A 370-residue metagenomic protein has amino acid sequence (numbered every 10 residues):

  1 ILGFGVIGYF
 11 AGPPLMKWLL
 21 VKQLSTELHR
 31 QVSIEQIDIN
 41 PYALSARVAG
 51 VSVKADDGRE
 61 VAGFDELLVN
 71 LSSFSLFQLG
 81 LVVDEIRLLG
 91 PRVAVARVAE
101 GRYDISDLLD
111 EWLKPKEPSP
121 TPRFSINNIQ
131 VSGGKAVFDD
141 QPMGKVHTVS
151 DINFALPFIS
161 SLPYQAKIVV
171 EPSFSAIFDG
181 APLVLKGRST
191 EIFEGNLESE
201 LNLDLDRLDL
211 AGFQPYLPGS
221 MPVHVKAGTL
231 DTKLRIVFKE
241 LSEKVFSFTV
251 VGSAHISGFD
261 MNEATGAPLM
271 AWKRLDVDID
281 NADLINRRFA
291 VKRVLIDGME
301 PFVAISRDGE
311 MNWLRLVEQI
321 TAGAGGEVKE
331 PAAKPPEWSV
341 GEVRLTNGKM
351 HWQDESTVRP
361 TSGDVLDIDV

Functional and structural regions predicted by a protein language model:
I1-H29, E60, R92-V93, N196 (+3 more regions): N-terminal type II signal-anchor transmembrane helix that functions as the membrane-insertion/stop-transfer segment
T26-I34, T229: A short, amphipathic edge element
D38-R102, K114-D139, R235-S253, S257-D308 (+1 more regions): Flexible beta-edge/linker motif
D110-S220, H224-T229, K233-L241, T321-V370: Elongated, acidic membrane-bridging lipid-handling scaffolds and related periplasm/extracellular "bridge/tunnel" systems
P182, M311-N312: Membrane-proximal, glycine/serine-rich, low-complexity loop/turn segments characteristic of large bacterial
